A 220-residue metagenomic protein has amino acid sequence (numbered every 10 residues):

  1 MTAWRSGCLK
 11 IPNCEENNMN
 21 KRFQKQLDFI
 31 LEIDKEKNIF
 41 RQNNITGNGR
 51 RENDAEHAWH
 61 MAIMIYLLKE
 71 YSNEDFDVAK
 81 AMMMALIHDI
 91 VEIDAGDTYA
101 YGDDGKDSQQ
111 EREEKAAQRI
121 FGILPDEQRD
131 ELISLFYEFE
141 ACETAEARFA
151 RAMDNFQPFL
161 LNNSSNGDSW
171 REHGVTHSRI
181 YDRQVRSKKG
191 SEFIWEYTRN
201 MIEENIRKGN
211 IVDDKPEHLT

Functional and structural regions predicted by a protein language model:
R5, C14-T220: Alpha-helical, largely C-terminal catalytic domains that coordinate divalent metal ions via clustered Asp/Glu/His
